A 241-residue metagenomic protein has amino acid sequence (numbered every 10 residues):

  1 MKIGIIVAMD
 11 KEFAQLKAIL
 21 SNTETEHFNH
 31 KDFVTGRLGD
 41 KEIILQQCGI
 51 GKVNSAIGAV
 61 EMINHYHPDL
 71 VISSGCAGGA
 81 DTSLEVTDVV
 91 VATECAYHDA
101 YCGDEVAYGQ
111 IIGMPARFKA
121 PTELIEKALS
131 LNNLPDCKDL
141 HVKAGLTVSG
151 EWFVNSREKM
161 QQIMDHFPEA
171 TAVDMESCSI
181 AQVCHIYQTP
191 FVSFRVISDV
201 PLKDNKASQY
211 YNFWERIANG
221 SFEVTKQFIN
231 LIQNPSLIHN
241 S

Functional and structural regions predicted by a protein language model:
M1-V60, H65-Y66: N-terminal short beta-loop-beta anion/metal-coordinating cradle
I43-C48, L146-V148, F194: Active-site-proximal beta-strand elements of phosphoester/diester hydrolases
E61-H65, S83-L84, A181-P190: Alpha-helix C-terminal capping segments
H67-I72: Proline-aspartate-enriched helix->loop->beta-strand connector
A80-F167: Mid-sequence, gly/pro-rich, charge-dense loop/helix-turn segments that line enzyme active sites
W152-L202, K206: A C-terminal functional module that forms or caps the active site or interfaces directly with catalytic machinery
P201-N240: His/Asp/Glu-rich mid-to-C-terminal helical/loop segments that flank catalytic regions of hydrolases
